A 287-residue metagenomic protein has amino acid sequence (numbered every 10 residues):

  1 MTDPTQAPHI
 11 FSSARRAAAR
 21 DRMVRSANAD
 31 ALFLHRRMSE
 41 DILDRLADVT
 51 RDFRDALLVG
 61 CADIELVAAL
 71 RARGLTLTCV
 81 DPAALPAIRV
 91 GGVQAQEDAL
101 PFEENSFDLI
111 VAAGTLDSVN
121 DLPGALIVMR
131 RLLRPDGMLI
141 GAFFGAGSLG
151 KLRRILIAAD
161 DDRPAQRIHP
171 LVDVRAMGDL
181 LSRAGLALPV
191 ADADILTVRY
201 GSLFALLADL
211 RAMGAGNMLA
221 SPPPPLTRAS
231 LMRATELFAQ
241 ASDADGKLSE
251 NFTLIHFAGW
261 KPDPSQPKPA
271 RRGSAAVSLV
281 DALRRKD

Functional and structural regions predicted by a protein language model:
M1-R51: Class I SAM-dependent methyltransferase Rossmann-like catalytic core, especially the SAM/SAH-binding loop
L43-E103, L109, P123-I127: Class I SAM-dependent methyltransferase SAM/SAH-binding core
R51, N120, R134: Short conserved AdoMet
A83-A84, L116, F143-S148: Short glycine-enriched loops at secondary-structure junctions
D108-P123, I127, F143: A short SAM/SAH-binding and catalytic strip from SAM-dependent methyltransferases
P123-M138: A short glycine-rich, Lys/Arg-flanked "PGG" loop and its adjoining helix->strand segment in the class I
I140-A205, M213-L226: Conserved catalytic/acceptor-binding region of the Class I
F204-D287: C-terminal lobe and adjacent flexible extensions of AdoMet/dcAdoMet transferase-like proteins
